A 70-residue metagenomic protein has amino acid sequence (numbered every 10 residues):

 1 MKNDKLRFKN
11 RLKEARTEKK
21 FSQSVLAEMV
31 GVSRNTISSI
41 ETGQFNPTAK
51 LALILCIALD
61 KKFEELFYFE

Functional and structural regions predicted by a protein language model:
M1-E18: A short, Lys/Arg-rich alpha-helix, primarily the initiator
M1-K2, F67-E70: Short, charged recognition helix plus adjacent turn of helix-turn-helix-like nucleic-acid-binding domains
N10, K20-F21, P47-K50: Residue-level signal for the short linker/turn that defines the boundary of a DNA-recognition helix
T17, E28, I57: Alpha-helical residues within the helix-turn-helix
K20-S38: Short alpha-helical DNA-recognition segment
K50-E65: DNA major-groove recognition helix of helix-turn-helix/homeodomain DNA-binding modules
